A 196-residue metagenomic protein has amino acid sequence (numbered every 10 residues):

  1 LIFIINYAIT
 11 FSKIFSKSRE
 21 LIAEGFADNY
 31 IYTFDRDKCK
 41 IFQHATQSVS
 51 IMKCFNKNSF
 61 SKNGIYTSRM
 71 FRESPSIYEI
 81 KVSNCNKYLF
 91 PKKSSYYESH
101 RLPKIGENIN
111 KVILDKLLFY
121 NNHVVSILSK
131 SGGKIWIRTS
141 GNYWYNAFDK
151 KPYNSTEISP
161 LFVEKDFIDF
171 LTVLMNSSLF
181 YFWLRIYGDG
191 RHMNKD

Functional and structural regions predicted by a protein language model:
L1-K130, F148-I158, M193-K195: Signature of N6-adenine DNA methyltransferases within the class I
A8, S59, S140-W144, K150-K151 (+2 more regions): Short, glycine-/Ser/Thr-/acidic-enriched flexible segments
C54-K57, M70, R138-S140, F162-E164 (+1 more regions): Structured loops at beta-to-helix junctions and adjacent beta-edge loops in soluble globular domains
K134-I137, L171: Generic structural signal for small/hydrophobic residues in well-ordered secondary structure, especially within
I137-R138, M193: Generic recognition of long tandem-repeat/solenoid scaffolds
N142-N146, L184-Y187: Short amphipathic beta-strand starts and helix->beta connectors
L161-D196: Basic, amphipathic alpha-helical recognition segments used for DNA target recognition
